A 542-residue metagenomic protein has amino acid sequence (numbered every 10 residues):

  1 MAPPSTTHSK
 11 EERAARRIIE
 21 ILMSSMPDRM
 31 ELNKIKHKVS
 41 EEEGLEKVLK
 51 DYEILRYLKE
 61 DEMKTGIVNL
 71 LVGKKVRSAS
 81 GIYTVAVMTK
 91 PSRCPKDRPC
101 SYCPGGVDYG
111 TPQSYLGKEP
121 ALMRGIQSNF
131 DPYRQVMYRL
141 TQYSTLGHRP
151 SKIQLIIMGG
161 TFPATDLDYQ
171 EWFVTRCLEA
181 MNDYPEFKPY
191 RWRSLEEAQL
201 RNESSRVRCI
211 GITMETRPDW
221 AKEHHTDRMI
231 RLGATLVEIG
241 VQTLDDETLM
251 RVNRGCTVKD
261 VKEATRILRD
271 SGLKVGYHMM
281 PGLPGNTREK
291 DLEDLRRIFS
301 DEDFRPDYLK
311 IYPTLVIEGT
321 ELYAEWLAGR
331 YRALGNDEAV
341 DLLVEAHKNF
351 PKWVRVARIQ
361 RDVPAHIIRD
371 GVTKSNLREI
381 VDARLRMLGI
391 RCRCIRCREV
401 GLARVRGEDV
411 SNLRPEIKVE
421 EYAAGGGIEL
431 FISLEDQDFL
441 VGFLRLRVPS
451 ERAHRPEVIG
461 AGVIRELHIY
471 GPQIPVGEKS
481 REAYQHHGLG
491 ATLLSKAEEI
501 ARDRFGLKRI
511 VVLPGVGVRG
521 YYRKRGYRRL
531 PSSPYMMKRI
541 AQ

Functional and structural regions predicted by a protein language model:
M1-Q135, R139-K188, K352: Flexible, acidic/Gly-rich N-terminal and inter-domain linker regions that tether and position cofactor-handling modules
P99, R355, V463: The −1 position to Zn-ligating cysteines in a subset of zinc-ribbon hairpins
K118-Q135, L155-G276, M280-D337, D341 (+1 more regions): Conserved non-cysteine loop/helix-boundary elements of the Radical SAM core domain that shape
R330-R445, E451: C-terminal accessory regions of radical SAM enzymes
V458-Q485: Conserved acetyl-CoA binding element of GNAT-fold acetyltransferases
S480-I500: Conserved acetyl-CoA-binding loop-helix of GNAT-fold acetyltransferases
I500-P514: Conserved GNAT acetyl-CoA-binding A-motif
P514-K538: Conserved active-site alpha-helix within GNAT-family acetyltransferase domains
